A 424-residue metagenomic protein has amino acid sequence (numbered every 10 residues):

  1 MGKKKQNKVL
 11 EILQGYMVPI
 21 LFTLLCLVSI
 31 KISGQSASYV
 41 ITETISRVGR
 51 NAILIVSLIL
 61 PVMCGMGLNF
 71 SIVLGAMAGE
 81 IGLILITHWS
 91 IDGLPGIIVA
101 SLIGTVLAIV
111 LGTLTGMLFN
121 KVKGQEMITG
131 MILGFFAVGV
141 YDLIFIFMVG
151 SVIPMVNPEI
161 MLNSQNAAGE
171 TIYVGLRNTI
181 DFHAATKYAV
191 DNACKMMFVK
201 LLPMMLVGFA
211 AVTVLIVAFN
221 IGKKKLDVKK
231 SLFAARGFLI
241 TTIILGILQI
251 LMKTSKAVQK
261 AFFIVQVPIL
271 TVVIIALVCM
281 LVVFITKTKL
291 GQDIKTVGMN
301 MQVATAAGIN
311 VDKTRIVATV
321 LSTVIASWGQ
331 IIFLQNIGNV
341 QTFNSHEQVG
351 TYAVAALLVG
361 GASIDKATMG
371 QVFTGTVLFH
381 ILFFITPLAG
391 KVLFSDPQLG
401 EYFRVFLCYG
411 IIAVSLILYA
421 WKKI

Functional and structural regions predicted by a protein language model:
M1-C26, I216-K225, K229, F233-G237 (+3 more regions): Cytosolic-side transmembrane-helix boundaries in multi-pass membrane proteins
G2-V56, D92-P95, I264: Membrane-interfacial amphipathic/re-entrant helices at transmembrane-helix boundaries
C26, Y39-W89, I109-M127, L357-K366 (+1 more regions): Single transmembrane alpha-helix segments in multi-pass membrane proteins
V48-I59, M77, V106-V110, I275-A276 (+4 more regions): Hydrophobic alpha-helical segments embedded in the membrane of multi-pass proteins
L68, V320-A326, Q330-V405: Transmembrane alpha-helical segments in multi-pass inner-membrane proteins
I91-V138, V156: Alpha-helical transmembrane segments within multi-pass membrane transporters and channels
V138-M196, K223-V228, G237-K260, P387-F394: Extracellular/periplasmic helix-loop junction at the C-terminal end of a transmembrane helix in multi-pass membrane
K200-F209, V214, D227, A234-K256 (+1 more regions): Helix-loop-helix "hairpin" substructures at the membrane interface of multi-pass membrane proteins
